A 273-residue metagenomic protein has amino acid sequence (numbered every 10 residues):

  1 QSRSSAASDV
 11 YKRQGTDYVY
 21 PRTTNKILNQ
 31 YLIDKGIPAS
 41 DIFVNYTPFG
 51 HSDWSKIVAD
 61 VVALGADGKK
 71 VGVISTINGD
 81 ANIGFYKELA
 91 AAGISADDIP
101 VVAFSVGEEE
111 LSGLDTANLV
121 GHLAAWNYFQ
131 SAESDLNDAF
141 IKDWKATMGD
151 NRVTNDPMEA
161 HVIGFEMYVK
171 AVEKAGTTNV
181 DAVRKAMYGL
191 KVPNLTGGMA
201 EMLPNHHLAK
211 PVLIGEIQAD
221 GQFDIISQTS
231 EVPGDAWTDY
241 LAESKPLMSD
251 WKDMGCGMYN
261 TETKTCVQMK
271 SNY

Functional and structural regions predicted by a protein language model:
S2: Cationic, low-complexity basic patches in intrinsically disordered or flexible, solvent-exposed regions
S5-A92, S131-A139, A200: Extracellular/periplasmic Venus flytrap/periplasmic-binding protein
L32-A39, A90-I99, D115-N118, G176: Short helix-capping segments at alpha-helix termini
I74-I83, V102-L111, H161-V162: Ligand-binding clamshell of periplasmic/extracellular solute-binding protein-like
N78-G84, F129-L190, E216: Extracellular/periplasmic ligand-binding modules, especially the Venus flytrap/periplasmic-binding
I94-A117, R184-P193: Venus flytrap/periplasmic-binding-protein-like
T116-N127: Rossmann-fold dehydrogenase core element
G189-Y273: Solvent-exposed, acidic/polar segments of extracytosolic/periplasmic ligand-binding ectodomains
